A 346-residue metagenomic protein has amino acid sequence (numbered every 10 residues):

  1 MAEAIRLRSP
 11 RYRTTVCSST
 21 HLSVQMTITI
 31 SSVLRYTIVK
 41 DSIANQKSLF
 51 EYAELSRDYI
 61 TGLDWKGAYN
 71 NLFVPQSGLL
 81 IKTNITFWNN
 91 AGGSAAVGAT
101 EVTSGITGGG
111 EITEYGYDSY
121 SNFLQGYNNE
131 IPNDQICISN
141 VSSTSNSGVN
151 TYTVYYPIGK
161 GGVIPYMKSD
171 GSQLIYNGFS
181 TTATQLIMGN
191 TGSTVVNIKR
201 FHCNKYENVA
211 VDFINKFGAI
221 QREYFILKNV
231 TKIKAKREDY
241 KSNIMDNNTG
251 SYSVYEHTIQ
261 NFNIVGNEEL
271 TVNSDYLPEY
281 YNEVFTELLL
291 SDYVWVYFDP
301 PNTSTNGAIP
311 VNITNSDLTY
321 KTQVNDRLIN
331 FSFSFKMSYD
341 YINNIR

Functional and structural regions predicted by a protein language model:
M1-N204: Preference for solvent-exposed, low-hydrophobicity sequence contexts
T194-R346: Extracellular/virion structural assembly segments
